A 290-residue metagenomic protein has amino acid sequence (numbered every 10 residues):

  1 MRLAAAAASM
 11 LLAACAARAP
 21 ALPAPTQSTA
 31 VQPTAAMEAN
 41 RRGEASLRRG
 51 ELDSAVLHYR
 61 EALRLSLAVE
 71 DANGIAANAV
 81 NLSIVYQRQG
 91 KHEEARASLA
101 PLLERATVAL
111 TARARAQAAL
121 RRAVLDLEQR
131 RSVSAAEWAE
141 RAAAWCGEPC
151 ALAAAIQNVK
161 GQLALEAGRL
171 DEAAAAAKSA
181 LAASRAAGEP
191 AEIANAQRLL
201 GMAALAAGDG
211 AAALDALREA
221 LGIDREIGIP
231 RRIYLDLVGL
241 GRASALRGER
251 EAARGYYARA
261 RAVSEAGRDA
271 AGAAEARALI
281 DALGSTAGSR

Functional and structural regions predicted by a protein language model:
C15-R64, A68-V69, N73, A77: N-terminal leader/linker segments that initiate helical-solenoid repeat arrays
S28-A30, L67-D71, T107-T111, W145-C150 (+3 more regions): Short coil/turn linkers that connect adjacent helices within long alpha-helical scaffolds, especially alpha-solenoid
A39-S46, H58, L65, I75-Y86 (+13 more regions): TPR/Sel1-like alpha-solenoid repeat signature
R250-R268: TPR/TPR-like (Sel1-like) alpha-helical repeat modules
